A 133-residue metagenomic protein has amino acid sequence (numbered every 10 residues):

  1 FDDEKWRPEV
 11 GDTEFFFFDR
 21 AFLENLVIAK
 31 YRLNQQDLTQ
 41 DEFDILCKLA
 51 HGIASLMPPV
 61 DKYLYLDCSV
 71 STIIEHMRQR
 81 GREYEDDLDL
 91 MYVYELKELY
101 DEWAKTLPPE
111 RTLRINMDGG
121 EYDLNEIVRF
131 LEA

Functional and structural regions predicted by a protein language model:
F1, K5, H51, E98-K105: Surface-exposed alpha-helical segments enriched in charged/polar residues
F1-K48: ATP-dependent small-molecule kinase phosphotransfer cores that center on conserved nucleotide phosphate-binding segments
F17, G52-D61, E102-L113: A structural motif corresponding to the C-terminal end of an alpha-helix and its immediate exit/capping segment
F22-E24, C68-I73, G119-E121: Conserved nucleotide-binding/hydrolysis micro-motifs of P-loop NTPases
I28-E98: A glycine- and Lys/Arg-enriched "phosphate-lid" helix/loop adjacent to the NTP-binding pocket of small-molecule kinases
I74-A133: NTP-dependent small-molecule kinase module
